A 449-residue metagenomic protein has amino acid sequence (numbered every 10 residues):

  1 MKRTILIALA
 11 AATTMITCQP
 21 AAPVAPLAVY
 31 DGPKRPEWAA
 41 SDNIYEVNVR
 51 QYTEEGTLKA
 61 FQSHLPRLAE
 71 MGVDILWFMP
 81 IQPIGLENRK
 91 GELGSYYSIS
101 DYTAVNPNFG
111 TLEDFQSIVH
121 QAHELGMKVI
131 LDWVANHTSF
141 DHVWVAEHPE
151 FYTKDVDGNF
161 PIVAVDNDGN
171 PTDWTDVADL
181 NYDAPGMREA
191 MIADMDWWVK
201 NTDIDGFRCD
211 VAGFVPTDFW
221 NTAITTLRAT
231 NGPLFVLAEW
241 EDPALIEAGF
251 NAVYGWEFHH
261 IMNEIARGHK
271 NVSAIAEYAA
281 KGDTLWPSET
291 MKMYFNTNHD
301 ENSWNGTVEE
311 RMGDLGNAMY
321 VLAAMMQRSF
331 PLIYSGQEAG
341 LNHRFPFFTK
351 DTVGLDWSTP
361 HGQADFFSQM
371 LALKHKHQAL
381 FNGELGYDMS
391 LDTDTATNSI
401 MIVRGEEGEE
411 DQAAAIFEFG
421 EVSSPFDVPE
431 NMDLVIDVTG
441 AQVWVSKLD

Functional and structural regions predicted by a protein language model:
I7-T14: Bacterial N-terminal signal peptides
A25-A28, G32, H120, D194-D196 (+10 more regions): Active-site-proximal helices and loops of the catalytic beta/alpha 8
V29-Y45, R50-K59, S63-D74, P80-T202 (+1 more regions): Substrate-binding/active-site clefts of carbohydrate-active enzymes
N43-Y45, L76-F78, V129-L131, F207 (+4 more regions): Hydrophobic faces of well-ordered beta-strands that scaffold small-molecule active sites in alpha/beta enzyme cores
V47, L68, F78, Y102 (+10 more regions): Conserved, mostly hydrophobic/aromatic
W77-K90, D132-D141, D210-P216, E239-A244 (+1 more regions): Short, solvent-exposed turn/loop segments enriched in Gly/Ser/Thr/Pro and often Arg
P287-R311: Active-site clefts of carbohydrate-active enzymes
